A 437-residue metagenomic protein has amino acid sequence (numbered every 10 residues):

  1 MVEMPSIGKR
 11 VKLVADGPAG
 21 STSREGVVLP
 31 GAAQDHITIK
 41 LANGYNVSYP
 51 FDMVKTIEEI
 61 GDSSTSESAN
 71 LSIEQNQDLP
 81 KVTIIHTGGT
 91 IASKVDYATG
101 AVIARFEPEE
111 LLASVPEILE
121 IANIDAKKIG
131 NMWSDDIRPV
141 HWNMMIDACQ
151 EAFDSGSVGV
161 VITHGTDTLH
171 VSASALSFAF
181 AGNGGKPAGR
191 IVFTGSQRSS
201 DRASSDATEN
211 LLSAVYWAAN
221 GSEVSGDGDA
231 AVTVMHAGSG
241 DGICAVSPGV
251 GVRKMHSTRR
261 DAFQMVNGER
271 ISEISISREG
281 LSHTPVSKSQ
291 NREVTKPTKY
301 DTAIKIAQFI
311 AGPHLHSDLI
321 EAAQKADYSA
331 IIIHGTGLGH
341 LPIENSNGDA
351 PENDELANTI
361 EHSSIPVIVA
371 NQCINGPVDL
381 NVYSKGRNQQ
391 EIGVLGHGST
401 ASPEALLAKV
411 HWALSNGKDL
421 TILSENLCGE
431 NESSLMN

Functional and structural regions predicted by a protein language model:
V2-Q75, L338-N437: C-terminal non-catalytic interaction/assembly regions of soluble proteins
P5, H36, Y45-N46, M53-E151: ATP/NTP phosphate-donor binding region
V47-Y49, G195-I276: Internal gly/pro-rich beta-alpha loop/helix module that stabilizes soluble enzyme cofactors or their anionic handles
I85-H86, D96, E107-P108, A113-I118 (+2 more regions): Accessory alpha-helical/coil subdomains and C-terminal extensions that flank or cap enzyme catalytic cores
I85-T87, I162-H164, V192-G195, D229-H236 (+3 more regions): Short beta-strand segments
H86-A92, H164-H170, G238-G240, G337-H340 (+1 more regions): Gly/Ser/Thr-rich loops at beta-strand to alpha-helix junctions that form or flank small-molecule/cofactor-binding
A98-R105, S174-V192, A207-S213, V252-M255 (+1 more regions): A glycine- and small-aliphatic-rich helix-loop capping segment at beta-alpha/alpha-beta transitions that lines
I162-G189, I343-L356: Short Gly/Thr/Asp-enriched flexible loops that form oxyanion-binding sites at enzyme active sites
